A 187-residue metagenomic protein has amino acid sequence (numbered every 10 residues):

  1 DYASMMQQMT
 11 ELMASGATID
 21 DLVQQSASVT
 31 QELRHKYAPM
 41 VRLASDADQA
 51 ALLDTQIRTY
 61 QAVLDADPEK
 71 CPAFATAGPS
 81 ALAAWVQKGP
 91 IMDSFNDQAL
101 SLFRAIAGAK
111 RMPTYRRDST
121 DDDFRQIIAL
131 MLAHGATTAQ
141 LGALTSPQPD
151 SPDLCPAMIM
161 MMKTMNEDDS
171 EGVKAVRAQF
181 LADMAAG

Functional and structural regions predicted by a protein language model:
D1-G16, I127-Q140, M158, M162: Short intrinsically disordered, low-complexity coil segments enriched in acidic
D1-P79: N-terminal Sec/ER secretory leader and immediately downstream segment of secreted/extracellular precursors
S4-L12, Q25, L43, A47 (+4 more regions): Aliphatic-rich, non-membrane protein domains
M5, L33, Q56, A99 (+2 more regions): Stable alpha-helical elements in mature extracytoplasmic
A14-S28, D67, R116-T120, T137 (+2 more regions): Alpha-helix capping and helix-coil boundary motifs
A44, V63, I106, M131 (+3 more regions): Generic structural signal for hydrophobic core residues of well-folded globular domains
D65-P147: Extended amphipathic alpha-helical interaction segments
T138-G187: A cross-kingdom marker for long, charged
